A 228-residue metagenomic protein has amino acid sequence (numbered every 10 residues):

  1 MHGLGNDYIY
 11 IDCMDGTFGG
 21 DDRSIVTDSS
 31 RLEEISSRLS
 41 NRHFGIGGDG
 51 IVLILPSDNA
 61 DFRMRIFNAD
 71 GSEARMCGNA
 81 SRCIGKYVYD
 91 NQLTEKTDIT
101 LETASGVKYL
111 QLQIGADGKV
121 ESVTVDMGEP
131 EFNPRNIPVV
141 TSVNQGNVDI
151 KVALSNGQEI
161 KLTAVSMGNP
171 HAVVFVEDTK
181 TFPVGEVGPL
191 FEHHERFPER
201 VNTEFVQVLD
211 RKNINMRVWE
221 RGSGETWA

Functional and structural regions predicted by a protein language model:
M1-K119, A172-A228: A glycine-rich beta-to-alpha transition motif near the start of alpha/beta enzyme domains, typified by
G19, L93, T103-V176, K180: ATP-dependent small-molecule kinase catalytic core of the GHMP/sugar-kinase superfamily and closely related
